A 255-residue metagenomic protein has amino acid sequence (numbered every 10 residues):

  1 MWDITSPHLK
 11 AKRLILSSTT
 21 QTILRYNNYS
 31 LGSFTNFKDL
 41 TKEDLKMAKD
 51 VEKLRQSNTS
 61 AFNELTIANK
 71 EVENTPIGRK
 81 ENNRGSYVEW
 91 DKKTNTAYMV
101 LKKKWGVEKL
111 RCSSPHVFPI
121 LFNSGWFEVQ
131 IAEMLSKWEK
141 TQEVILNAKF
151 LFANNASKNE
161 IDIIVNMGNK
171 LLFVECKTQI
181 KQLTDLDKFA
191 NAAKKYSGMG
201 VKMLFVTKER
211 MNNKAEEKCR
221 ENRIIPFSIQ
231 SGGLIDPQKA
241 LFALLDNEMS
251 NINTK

Functional and structural regions predicted by a protein language model:
W2-K255: Intrinsically disordered, low-complexity Ser/Thr/Pro/Gly-rich regulatory segments
